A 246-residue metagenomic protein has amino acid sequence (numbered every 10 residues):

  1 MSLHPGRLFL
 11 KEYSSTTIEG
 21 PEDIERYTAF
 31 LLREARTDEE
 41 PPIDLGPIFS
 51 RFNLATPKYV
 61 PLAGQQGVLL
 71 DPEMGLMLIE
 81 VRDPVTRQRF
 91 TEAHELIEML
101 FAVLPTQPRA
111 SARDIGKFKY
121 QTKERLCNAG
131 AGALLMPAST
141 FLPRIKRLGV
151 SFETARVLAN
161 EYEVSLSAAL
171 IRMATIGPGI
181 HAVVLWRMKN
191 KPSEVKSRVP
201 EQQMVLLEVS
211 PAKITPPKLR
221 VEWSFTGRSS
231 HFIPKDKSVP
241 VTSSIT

Functional and structural regions predicted by a protein language model:
M1-T246: Active-site hotspot residues in diverse enzymes, especially metal/ion-binding acidic/histidine motifs
